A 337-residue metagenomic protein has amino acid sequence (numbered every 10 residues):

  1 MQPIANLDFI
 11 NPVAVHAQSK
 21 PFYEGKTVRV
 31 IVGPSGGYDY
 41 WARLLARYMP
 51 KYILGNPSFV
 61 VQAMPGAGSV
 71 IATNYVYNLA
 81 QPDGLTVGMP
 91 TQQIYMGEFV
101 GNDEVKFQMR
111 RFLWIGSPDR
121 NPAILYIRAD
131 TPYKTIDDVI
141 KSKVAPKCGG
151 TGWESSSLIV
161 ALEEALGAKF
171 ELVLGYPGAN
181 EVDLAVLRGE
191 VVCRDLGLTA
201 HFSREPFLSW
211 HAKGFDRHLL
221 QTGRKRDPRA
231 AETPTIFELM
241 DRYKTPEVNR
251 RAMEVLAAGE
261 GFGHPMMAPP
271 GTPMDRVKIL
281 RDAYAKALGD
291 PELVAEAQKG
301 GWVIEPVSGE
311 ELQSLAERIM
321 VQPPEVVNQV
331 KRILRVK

Functional and structural regions predicted by a protein language model:
M1-E24, V336-K337: Short, low-complexity disordered leader/linker segments with a strong preference for bacterial N-terminal type II
E24-K26, H211-F215, L219, P228 (+3 more regions): An extracytoplasmic/periplasmic, membrane-proximal ligand-sensing/linker region
V28, M49-N56, Y75-T86, I94-R188 (+2 more regions): Hinge/capping helix and adjacent helix->loop/strand transition within the periplasmic-binding protein
V28-L45, G66-G68, G149-S155: Extracytoplasmic "Venus flytrap"
L45, A67-V70, G84-G97, S117-D119 (+1 more regions): Ligand-binding clamshell of periplasmic/extracellular solute-binding protein-like
V61: Short conserved active-site loop signatures built around small residues
M64-A72, V173-R188, T199-S203, E310: Short helix-initiation/N-cap motifs at beta->coil->alpha
Q92-E104, S156-A165, R188, C193-Y243: A ligand-binding cleft/hinge motif common to bilobed small-molecule-binding domains
